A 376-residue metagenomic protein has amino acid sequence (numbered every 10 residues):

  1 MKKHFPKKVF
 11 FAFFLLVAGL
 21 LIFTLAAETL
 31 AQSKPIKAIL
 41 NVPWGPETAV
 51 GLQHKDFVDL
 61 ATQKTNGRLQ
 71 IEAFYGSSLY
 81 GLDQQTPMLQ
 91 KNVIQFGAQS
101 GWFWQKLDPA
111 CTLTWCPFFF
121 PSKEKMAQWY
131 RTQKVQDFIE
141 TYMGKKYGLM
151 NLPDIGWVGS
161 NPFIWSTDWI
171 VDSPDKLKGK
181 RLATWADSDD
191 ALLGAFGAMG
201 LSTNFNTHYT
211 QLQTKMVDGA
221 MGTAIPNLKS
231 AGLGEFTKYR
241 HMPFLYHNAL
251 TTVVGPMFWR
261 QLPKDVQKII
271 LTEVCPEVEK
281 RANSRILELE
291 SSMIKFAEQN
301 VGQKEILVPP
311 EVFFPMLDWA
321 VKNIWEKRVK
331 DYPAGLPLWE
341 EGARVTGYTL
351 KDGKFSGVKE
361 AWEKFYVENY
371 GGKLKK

Functional and structural regions predicted by a protein language model:
M1-K8: N-terminal secretory signal peptides that target proteins for export/translocation
A12-T24: Bacterial N-terminal signal peptides
F23-A31: Sec/Tat signal peptide C-region and signal peptidase I cleavage site
Q32-M126, K145, M150-K376: N-terminal secretory/targeting leader peptides
W129-R131: Ser/Thr/Gly-rich flexible loops in soluble cytosolic domains mediating phosphotransfer, phosphorylation
Q133-G148: Hinge/lid segment of periplasmic solute-binding proteins
